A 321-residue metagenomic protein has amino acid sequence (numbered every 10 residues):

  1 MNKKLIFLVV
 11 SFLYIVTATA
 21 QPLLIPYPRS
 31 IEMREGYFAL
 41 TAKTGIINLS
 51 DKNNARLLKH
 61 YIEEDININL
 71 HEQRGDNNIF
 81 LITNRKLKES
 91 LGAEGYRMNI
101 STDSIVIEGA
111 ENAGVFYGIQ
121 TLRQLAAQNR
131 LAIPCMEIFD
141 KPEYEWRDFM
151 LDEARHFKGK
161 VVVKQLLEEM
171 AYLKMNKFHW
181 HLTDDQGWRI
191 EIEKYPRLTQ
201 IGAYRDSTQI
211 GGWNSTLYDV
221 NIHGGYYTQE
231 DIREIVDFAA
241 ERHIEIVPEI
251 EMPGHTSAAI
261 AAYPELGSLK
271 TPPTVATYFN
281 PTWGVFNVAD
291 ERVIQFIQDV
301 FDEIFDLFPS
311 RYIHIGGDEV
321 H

Functional and structural regions predicted by a protein language model:
M1-L5, I246: Positively charged n-region of N-terminal signal peptides that target proteins for export
K4-V16: Sec-dependent N-terminal signal peptides
F7-L8, N67, H255: Short amphipathic alpha-helical "recognition" segments used for binding
S11, A18-R147: Acidic, contiguous N-terminal accessory segments
S90-H314: Feature activates predominantly on carbohydrate-active enzymes
E319-H321: N-terminal leader/propeptide and maturation segments of large enzyme subunits in energy/redox metabolism and hydrolases
